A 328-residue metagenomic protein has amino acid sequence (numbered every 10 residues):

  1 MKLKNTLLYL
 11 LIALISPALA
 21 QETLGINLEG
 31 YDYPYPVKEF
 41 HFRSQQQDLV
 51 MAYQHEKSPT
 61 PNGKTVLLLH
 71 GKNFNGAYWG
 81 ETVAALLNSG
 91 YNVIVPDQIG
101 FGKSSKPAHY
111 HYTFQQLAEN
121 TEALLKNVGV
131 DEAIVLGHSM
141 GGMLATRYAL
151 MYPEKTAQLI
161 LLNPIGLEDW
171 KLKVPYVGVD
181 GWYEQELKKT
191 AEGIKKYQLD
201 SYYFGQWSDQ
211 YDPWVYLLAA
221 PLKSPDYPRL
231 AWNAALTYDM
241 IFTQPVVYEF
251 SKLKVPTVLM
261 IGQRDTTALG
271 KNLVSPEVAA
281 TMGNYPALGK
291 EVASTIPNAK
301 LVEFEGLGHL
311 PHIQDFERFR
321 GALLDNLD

Functional and structural regions predicted by a protein language model:
L19-F42, M51: An N-terminal hydrophobic leader/cap segment in hydrolases
H41-Q47, Q54-E56, N88, Q98-L136 (+1 more regions): Active-site loop/oxyanion-hole signature of alpha/beta-hydrolase fold enzymes
Q45, L49, E56-K103, A322: Conserved HGGG/HGGXW glycine-rich cap/lid loop of the alpha/beta-hydrolase fold
G137, G141, A145: Gly/Ala-rich beta-loop-alpha elbow adjacent to hydrolase catalytic centers
T146, L150, L159-K189: Flexible "cap/lid" loop of the alpha/beta hydrolase fold
T190-F250: Conserved alpha/beta-hydrolase catalytic His-Asp/Glu region
K223-S294: Conserved serine/cysteine hydrolase catalytic core
P286-D328: Catalytic active-site module of serine/aspartate enzymes centered on a nucleophile-bearing elbow/loop
